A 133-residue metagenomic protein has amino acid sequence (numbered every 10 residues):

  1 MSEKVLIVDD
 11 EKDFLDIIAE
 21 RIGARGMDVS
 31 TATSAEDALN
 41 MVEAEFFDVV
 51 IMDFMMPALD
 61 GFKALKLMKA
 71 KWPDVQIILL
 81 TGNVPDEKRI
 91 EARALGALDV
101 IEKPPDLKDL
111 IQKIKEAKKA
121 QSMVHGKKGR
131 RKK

Functional and structural regions predicted by a protein language model:
K12-S30: Two-component/phosphorelay signaling modules centered on CheY-like receiver
T31-N40, G61: Helix N-cap/capping motif at the beta->alpha junctions
N40, F62-P73: Short amphipathic alpha-helix used as the core "switch/output" element in two-component signaling
F46-I51: Active-site beta3 strand of CheY-like receiver
M56: Receiver (REC) domain active-site loop signature in two-component systems and cognate sites in sensor histidine kinases
K63, V84-I101: Alpha4 helix (beta4-alpha4-beta5 surface) of REC/receiver domains from two-component response regulators
E87, P105-K115: C-terminal output helix
